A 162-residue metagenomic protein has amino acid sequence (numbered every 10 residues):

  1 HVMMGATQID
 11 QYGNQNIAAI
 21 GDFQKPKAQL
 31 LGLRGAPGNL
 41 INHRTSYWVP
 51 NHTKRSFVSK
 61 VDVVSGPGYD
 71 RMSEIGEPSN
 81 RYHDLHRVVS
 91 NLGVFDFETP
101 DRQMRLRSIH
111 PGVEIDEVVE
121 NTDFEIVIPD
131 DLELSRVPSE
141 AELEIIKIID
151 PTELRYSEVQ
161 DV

Functional and structural regions predicted by a protein language model:
H1-E125, P129: Conserved phosphate- and dinucleotide-binding cores of soluble alpha/beta proteins, encompassing both enzyme active
D130-V162: A conserved C-terminal secondary-structure "cap"
